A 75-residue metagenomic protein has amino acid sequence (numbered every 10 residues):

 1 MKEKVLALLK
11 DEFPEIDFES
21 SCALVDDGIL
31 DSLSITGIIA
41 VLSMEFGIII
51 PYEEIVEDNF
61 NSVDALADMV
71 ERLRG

Functional and structural regions predicted by a protein language model:
M1-D17, D68-G75: Thiotemplate assembly-line natural product biosynthesis machinery
K10-I29, I48-E54: Phosphopantetheine carrier-protein modules
S32: Catalytic nucleophile serine of serine hydrolases, specifically the conserved "nucleophile elbow" pentapeptide
T36: Conserved catalytic core of two-component sensor histidine kinases
Y52-R74: C-terminal structural segments of small proteins and small subunits
